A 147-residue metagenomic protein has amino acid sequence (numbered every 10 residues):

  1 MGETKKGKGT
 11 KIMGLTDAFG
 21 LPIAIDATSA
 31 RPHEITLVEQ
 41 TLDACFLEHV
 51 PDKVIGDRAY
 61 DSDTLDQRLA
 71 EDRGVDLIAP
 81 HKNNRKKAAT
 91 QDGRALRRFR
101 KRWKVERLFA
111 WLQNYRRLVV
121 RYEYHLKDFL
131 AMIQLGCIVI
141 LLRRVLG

Functional and structural regions predicted by a protein language model:
M1-E3, A89, V105: Intrinsically disordered, low-complexity segments enriched in polar/charged residues with Gly/Pro, especially when
M1-N83, G93, G136: Polybasic low-complexity intrinsically disordered regions
F46, A88-Q91, A110, L118: Short, functionally important structural connectors and interaction interfaces within domains
R58-A59, K82-K87, H125-F129: Small/polar glycine-rich anion-binding or flexible loop at a beta-alpha turn
Q67, D72-G74, A95-G147: Basic, amphipathic alpha-helical segments enriched in Lys/Arg and hydrophobic/aromatic residues
